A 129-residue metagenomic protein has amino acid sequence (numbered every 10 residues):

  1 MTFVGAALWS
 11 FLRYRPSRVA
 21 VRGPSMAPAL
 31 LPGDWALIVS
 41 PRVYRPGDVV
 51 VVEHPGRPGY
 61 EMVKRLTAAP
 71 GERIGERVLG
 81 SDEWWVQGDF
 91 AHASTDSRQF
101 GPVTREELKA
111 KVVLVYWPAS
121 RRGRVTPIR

Functional and structural regions predicted by a protein language model:
M1-R129: Extended hydrophobic leader/signal-anchor segments used for secretion and membrane insertion
